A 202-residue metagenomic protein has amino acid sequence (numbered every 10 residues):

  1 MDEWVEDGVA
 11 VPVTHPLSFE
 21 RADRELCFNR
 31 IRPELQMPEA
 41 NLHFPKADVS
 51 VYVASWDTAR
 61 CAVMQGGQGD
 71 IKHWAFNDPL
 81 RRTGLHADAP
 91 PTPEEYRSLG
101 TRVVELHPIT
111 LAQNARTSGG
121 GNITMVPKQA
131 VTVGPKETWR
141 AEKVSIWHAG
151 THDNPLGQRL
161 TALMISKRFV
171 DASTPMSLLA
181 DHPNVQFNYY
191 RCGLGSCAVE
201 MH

Functional and structural regions predicted by a protein language model:
M1-Q65, M125: Ligand-binding beta-strand-loop-alpha-helix segment within the catalytic cores of soluble metabolic enzymes
V49-S50, D70-H73, R81-R82, H152-D153 (+1 more regions): Short, catalytically relevant binding-site loops at active-site mouths
A54, W74-A89, L156-L160, V199: A short secondary-structure junction signal
A59-T83: A glycine-rich beta-strand to alpha-helix segment that forms a phosphate/ribose-binding loop at ligand/cofactor sites
P79-S118, I123-T124, M164-A180: Gly/Ser/Thr-rich active-site loops/lids in small-molecule metabolic enzymes that frequently grip phosphoryl groups
P108-E142, P155: Catalytic phosphate-donor-binding core of small-molecule kinases
V133-H202: ATP/nucleoside-binding phosphotransfer catalytic cores, i.e., glycine-rich phosphate-binding loops
